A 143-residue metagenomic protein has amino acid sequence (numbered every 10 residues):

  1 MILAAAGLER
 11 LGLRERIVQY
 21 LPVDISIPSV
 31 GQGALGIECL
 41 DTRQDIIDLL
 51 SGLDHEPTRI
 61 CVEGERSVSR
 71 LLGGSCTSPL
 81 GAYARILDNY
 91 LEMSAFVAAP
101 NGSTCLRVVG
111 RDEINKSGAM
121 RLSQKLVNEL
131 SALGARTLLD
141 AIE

Functional and structural regions predicted by a protein language model:
M1-E143: Small-molecule-sensing regulatory modules
